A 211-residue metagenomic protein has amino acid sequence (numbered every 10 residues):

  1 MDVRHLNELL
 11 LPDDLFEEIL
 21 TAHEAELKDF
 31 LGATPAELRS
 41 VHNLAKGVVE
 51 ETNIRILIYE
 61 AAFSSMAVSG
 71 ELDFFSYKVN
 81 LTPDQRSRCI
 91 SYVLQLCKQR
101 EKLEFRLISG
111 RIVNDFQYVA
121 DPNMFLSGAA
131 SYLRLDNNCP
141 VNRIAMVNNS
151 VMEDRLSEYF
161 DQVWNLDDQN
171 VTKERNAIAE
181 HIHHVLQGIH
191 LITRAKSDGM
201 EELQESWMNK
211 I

Functional and structural regions predicted by a protein language model:
M1-N209: Hydrophobic protein-protein interaction segments
